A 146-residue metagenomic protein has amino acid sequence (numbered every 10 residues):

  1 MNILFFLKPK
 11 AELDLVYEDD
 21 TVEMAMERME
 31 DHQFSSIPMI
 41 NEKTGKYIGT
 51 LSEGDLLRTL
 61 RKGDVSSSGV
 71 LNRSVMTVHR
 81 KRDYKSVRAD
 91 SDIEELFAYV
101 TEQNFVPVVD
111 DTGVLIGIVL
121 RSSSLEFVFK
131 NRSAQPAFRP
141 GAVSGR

Functional and structural regions predicted by a protein language model:
M1-L13, V70-D83: Bateman (tandem CBS) regulatory domains
L15-F34, I40, K85-Q103, V109-D111 (+1 more regions): The conserved cystathionine-beta-synthase
M29, G45, L56, V78 (+3 more regions): Terminal peptide-recognition signature
F34, P38, K46-G63, E102 (+1 more regions): Short beta->alpha transition motifs characteristic of CBS
R58-K62, T77-V87: Regulatory sensory and allosteric helical modules in signal-transduction proteins and certain transcription factors
G63-L71: Short, charge-rich, low-complexity interaction segments located in flexible loops at or near secondary-structure
D83-S86, V109-R146: Cytosolic regulatory modules rich in charged/polar residues
